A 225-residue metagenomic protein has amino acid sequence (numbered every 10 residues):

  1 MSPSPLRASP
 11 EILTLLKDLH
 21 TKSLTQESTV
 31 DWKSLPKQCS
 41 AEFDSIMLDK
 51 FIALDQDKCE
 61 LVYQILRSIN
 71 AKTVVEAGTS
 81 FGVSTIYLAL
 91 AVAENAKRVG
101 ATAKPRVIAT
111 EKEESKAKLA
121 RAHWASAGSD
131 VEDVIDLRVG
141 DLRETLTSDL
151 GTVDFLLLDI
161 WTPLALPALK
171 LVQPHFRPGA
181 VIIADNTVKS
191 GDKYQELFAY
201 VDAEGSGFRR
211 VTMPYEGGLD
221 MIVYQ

Functional and structural regions predicted by a protein language model:
M1-L157, T162-V181, V188-Q225: A short alpha-helical cap/connector motif
